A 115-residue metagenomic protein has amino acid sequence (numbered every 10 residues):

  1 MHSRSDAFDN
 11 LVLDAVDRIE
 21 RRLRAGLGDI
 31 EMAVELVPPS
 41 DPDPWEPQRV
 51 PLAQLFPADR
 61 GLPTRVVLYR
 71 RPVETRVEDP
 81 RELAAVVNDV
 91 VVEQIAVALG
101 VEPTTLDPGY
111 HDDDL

Functional and structural regions predicted by a protein language model:
M1-T64: A metal-dependent hydrolase signature that marks the N-terminal structural subdomain at the beginning of catalytic folds
V12-A15, V87, V91: Generic structural signal for hydrophobic residues
W45, D79-L83, E102: Alpha-helix capping and helix-coil boundary motifs
L52-A53, R70, P103: Generic secondary-structure boundary/loop-capping signal
R65, Y69-R71: Residues forming anionic-ligand binding surfaces in small-molecule and nucleic-acid pockets of primarily soluble enzymes
R71-V90: Short pre-active-site segment immediately N-terminal to the catalytic Zn-binding motif
A84-D89, A98-L115: Post-HEXXH active-site segment of zinc metalloproteases
